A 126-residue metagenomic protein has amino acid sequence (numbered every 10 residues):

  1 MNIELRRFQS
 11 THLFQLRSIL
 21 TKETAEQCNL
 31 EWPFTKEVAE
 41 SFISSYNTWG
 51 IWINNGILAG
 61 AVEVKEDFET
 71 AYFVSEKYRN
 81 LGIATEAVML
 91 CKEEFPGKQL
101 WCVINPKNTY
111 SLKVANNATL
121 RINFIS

Functional and structural regions predicted by a protein language model:
M1-K77, K98: GNAT-family acyltransferases
S10, P106-N108: A short coil/beta-turn micro-motif at the C-terminal edge of the histidine kinase catalytic ATP-binding domain
D67, S111, N123-S126: Short histidine
N80-E94, T109-N117: Conserved acetyl-CoA-binding loop-helix of GNAT-fold acetyltransferases
P96-P106: Conserved GNAT acetyl-CoA-binding A-motif
V103, T119-S126: Conserved catalytic-core motifs of GNAT/GCN5-like acyltransferases
